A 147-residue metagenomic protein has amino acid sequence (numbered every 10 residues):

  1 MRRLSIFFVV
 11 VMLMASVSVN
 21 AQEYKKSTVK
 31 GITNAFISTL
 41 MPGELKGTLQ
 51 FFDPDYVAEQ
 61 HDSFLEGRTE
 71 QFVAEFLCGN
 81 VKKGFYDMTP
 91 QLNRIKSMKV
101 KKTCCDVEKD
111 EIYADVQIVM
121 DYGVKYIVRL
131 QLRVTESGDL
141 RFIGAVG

Functional and structural regions predicted by a protein language model:
M1-F7: Bacterial N-terminal signal peptides that target proteins for export
F7-S16: Bacterial N-terminal signal peptides
V19-P42: Short, low-complexity N-terminal intrinsically disordered segments enriched in polar/charged residues
Y24, A58-F64, D139-V146: Mature soluble domains of exported/periplasmic/lumenal proteins and thiol-rich metal-chelating peptides
T28-G31, A35, G47, F51 (+1 more regions): Extracytoplasmic/secreted proteins, especially bacterial periplasmic and envelope-associated proteins
E44-S63, G67: Short, well-ordered alpha-helical segments enriched in acidic and aromatic residues
F72-G123: Surface-exposed, charged secondary-structure patches
V119-G147: Short beta-strand edge/turn micro-motifs at domain boundaries
